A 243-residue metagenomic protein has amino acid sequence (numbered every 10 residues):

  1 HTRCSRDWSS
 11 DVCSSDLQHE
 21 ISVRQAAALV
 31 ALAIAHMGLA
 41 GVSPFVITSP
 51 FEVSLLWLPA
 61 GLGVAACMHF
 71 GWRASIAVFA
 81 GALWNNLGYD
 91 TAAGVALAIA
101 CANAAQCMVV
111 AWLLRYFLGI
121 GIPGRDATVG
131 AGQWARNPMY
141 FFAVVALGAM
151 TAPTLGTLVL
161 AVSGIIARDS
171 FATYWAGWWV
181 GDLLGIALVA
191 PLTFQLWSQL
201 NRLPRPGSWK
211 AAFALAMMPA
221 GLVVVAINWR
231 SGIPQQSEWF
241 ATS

Functional and structural regions predicted by a protein language model:
H1-C13: Single conserved hydrophobic/aromatic residue that forms the stacking wall/gate of nucleotide- or nucleobase-binding
R3, G63, T173-Y174: Alpha-helical hydrophobic/aromatic positions enriched in membrane-embedded helices and signal peptides
S15-L55, P59-D169, V189-S243: Short helix-perturbing small/polar motifs within transmembrane alpha-helices
A93, Y140, F171-L184: Short aromatic-rich membrane-water interface segments that cap or initiate transmembrane helices in multi-pass membrane
